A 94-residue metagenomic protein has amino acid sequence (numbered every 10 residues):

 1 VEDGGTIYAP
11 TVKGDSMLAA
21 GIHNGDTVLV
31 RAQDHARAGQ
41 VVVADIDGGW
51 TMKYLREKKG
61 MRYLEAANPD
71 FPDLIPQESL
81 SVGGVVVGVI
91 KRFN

Functional and structural regions predicted by a protein language model:
V1-N94: Acidic/glycine-rich C-terminal interaction modules and beta/coil loop segments that lie outside canonical DNA-binding
